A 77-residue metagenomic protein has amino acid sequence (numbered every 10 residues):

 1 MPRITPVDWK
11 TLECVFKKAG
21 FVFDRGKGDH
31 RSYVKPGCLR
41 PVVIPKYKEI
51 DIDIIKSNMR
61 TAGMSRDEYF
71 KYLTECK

Functional and structural regions predicted by a protein language model:
M1-R25: N-terminal first-folded block
R3, R40, Y69: Glycine-rich, flexible loop/turn motifs
E13, K18-G20, H30, I44 (+1 more regions): Generic intrinsically disordered, low-complexity segments enriched for polar/acidic and small residues
V22-S57, T61: A short, structured beta-strand/loop element
I52-K77: C-terminal structural segments of small proteins and small subunits
